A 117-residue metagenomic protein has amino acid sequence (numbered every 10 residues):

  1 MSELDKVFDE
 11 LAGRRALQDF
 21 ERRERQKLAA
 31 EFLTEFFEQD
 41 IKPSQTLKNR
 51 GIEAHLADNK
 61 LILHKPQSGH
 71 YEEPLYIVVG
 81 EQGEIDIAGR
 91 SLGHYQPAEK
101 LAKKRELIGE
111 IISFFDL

Functional and structural regions predicted by a protein language model:
M1-A16, E24, A98-L117: Mixed-charge, Lys/Arg-enriched low-complexity segments
E3, K42, L56-D58, I87 (+1 more regions): N-terminal functional modules and adjacent low-complexity/disordered segments of proteins
D5, L17, A29, L33-T34 (+4 more regions): Generic intrinsically disordered, low-complexity segments enriched for polar/acidic and small residues
F8-H64: Negatively charged, low-complexity tracts enriched in Asp/Glu with abundant Ser/Thr
I62-E106, S113, L117: Intrinsically disordered, low-complexity regulatory segments enriched in Ser/Thr/Pro and charged residues
